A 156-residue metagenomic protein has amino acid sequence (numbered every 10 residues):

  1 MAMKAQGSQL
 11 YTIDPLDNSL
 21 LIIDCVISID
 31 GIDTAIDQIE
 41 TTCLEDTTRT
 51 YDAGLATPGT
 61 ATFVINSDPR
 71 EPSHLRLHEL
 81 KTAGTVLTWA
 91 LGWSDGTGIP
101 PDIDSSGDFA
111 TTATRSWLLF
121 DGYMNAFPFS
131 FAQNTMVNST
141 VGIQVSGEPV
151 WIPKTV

Functional and structural regions predicted by a protein language model:
M1-P69, D121-V137, P149: Solvent-exposed edge beta-strands and adjacent loop segments that serve as assembly or binding interfaces
Y11-T12, V86-S94, D108-T111: Short conserved beta-strand and strand-loop elements enriched in small hydrophobics with frequent Asp/Gly
I39, A53, A90-S94, S146 (+1 more regions): Short, surface-exposed, polar/charged, turn-prone segments marking secondary-structure boundaries
D46, A61, H78-T82, S106 (+2 more regions): General N-terminal targeting signals
T50-A53, L77, D108: Beta-strand-rich interaction surfaces with strong enrichment in secreted/lumenal proteins
L55-I103: Structured, beta-strand-rich domain cores that present glycine/charged loop surfaces used to bind extended ligands
H74-R76, I152-V156: Short, charged, solvent-exposed linker or helix-capping segments at domain edges/interfaces that act as flexible hinges
G96-W151: Short beta-strand and beta-hairpin "edge-sheet" elements
